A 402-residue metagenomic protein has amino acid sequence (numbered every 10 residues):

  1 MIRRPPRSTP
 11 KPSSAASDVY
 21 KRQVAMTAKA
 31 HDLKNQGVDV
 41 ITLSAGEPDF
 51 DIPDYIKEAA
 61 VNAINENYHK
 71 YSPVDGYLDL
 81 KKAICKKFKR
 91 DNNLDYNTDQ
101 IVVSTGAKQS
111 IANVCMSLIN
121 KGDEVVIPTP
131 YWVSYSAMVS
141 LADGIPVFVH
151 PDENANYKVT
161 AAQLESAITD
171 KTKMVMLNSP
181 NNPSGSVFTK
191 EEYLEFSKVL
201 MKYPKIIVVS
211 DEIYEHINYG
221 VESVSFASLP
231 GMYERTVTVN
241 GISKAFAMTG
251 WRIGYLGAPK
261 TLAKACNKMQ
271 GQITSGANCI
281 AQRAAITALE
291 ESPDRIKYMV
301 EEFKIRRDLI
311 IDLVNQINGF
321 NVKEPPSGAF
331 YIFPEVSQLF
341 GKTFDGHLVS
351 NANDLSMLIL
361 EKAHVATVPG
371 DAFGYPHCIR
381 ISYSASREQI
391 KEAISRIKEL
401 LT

Functional and structural regions predicted by a protein language model:
M1-A16, Y20: Single conserved hydrophobic/aromatic residue that forms the stacking wall/gate of nucleotide- or nucleobase-binding
K21-G106, N113, A288-E291, L401-T402: N-terminal small-domain helix-loop-helix segment of the aminotransferase-like
R90, E165-S166, K342-S350, D354-T402: PLP-dependent enzyme catalytic core of the Aspartate aminotransferase-like
S117-V139: Conserved PLP-anchoring active-site segment centered on the Schiff-base-forming lysine
S140-V147: A short helix-loop-beta submotif of the ANL/AMP-binding
P151-V221: Active-site phosphate-binding strand-loop segment of PLP-dependent enzymes
G231-K304, D308-I317, L401: Conserved core segment of the aminotransferase class I/II
I286, E302-V314, V322-K342, H377: Conserved glycine-rich beta-strand-loop-beta hairpin in the small C-terminal domain of fold type I
